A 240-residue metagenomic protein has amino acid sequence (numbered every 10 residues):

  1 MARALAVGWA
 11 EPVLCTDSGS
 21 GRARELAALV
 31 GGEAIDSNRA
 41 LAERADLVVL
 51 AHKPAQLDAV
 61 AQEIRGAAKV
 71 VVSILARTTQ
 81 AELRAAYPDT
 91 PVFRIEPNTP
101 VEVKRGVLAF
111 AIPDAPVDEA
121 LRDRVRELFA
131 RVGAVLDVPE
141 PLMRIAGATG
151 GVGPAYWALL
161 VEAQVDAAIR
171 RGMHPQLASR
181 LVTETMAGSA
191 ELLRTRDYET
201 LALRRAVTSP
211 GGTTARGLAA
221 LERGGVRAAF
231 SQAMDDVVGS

Functional and structural regions predicted by a protein language model:
M1-S37, E43-L47, A86, R105-G106 (+1 more regions): NAD(P)+-binding Rossmann beta1-loop-alpha1 motif at the extreme N-terminus of oxidoreductases
E11-P12, V70, P91: Residues at the starts of beta-strands that form the adenosine-phosphate
A23, L41, L57, H174-L181 (+1 more regions): Small-residue helix-packing motif on alpha-helices
L29, E82-P91, V107-I145, Y156-T195 (+1 more regions): Internal alpha-helical scaffold of NAD(P)-dependent oxidoreductase catalytic cores
S37-Y87: Rossmann-fold NAD(P) dinucleotide-binding segment
F93, M143-A148, T200-R205: Short pre-catalytic strand/loop immediately N-terminal to key active-site residues, enriched for Gly-Thr
T183-S240: NAD(P)-dependent Rossmann-like dehydrogenase/reductase catalytic/cofactor-binding core
